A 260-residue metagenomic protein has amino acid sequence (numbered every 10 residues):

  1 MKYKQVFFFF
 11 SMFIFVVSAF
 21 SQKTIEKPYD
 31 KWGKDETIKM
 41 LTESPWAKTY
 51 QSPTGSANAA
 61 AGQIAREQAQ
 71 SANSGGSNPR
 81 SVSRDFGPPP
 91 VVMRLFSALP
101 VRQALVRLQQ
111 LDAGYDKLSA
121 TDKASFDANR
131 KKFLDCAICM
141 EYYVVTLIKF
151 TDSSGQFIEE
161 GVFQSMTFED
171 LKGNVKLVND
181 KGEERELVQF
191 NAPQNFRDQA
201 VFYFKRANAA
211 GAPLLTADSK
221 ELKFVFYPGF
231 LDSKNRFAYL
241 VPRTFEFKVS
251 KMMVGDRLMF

Functional and structural regions predicted by a protein language model:
M1-Q5: Positively charged n-region of N-terminal signal peptides that target proteins for export
F8-S18: Bacterial N-terminal signal peptides
Q22-F260: PEST-like low-complexity, intrinsically disordered acidic/proline/serine-rich tracts that flank trafficking/processing
